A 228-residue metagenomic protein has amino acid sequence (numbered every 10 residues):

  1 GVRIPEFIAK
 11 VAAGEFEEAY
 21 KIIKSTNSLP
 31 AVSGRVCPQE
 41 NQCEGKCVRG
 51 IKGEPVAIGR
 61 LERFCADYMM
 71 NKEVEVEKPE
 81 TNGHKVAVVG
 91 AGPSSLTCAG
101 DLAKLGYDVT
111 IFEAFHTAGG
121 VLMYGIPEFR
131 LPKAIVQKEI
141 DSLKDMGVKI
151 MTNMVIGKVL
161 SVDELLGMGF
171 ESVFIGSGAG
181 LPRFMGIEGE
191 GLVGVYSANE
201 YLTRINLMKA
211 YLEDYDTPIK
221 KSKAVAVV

Functional and structural regions predicted by a protein language model:
G1, S33, C37, C43 (+1 more regions): Short cysteine clusters
G1-I4, A198: Alpha-helical transmembrane segments of polytopic integral membrane proteins, especially the permease/helical cores
R3, Q42, S161: Residue-level recognition of oxygen-bearing side chains
R3-R35, K52-K78, I205-M208, L212: Ferredoxin-type iron-sulfur electron-transfer modules in oxidoreductases and energy-metabolism complexes
P5, E17, G45, R183 (+1 more regions): Glycine-centered loop/turn positions within well-structured domains that cap or flank conserved ligand/cofactor-binding
Q39-N41, I51, G178-L181: Glycine-rich beta-alpha junction loops
Q42-G45, R49-V56, R60, E171-V173: Structured, non-catalytic alpha/beta "coupling" segments that mediate domain-domain communication and provide generic
E62-V228: Residues forming the flavin
